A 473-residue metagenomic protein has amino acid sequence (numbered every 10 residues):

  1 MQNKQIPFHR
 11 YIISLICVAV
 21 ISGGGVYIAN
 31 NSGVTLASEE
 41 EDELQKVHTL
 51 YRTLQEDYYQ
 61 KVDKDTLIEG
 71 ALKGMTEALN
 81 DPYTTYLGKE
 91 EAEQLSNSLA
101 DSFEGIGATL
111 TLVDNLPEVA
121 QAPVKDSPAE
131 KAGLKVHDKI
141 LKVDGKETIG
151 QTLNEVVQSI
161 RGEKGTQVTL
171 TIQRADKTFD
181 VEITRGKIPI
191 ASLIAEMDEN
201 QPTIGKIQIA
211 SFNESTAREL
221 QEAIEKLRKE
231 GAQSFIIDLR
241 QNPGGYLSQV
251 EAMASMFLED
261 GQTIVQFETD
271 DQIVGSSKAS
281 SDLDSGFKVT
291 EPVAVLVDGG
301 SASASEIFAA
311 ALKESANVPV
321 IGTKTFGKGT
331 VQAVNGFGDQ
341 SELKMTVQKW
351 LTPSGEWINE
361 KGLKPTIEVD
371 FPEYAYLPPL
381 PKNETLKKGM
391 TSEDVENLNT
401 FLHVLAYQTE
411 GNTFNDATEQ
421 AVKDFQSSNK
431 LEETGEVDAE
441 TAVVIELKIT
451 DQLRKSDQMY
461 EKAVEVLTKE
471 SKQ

Functional and structural regions predicted by a protein language model:
I12-Y27: Hydrophobic membrane-insertion alpha-helices, especially the h-region of bacterial N-terminal signal peptides
Y58-E118, Q167-V168, A175-E182, S456-M459 (+1 more regions): Extended, small/polar residue-biased N-terminal targeting/export presequences and adjacent propeptide/linker tracts
D101-K142, K146-G150, K388-D416: PDZ/PDZ-like domain segments forming the peptide/carboxylate-binding groove, activating on the N-terminal beta-strands
N115, L141, E155-A195, V347 (+1 more regions): PDZ-domain C-terminal substructure recognizer with occasional recognition of PDZ-binding tails
K142-T169, Q249, G329, V334 (+2 more regions): PDZ domains, with a preference for the canonical peptide-binding region formed by the helix
A191-E196, G244-L296, S301, T330-Q332 (+1 more regions): Gly/Ser/Thr-rich loop/hinge elements
E199-T216: STAS-typified acidic loop motif
T385-I449: Short acidic, glycine/serine/threonine-rich helix-capping segments at coil-helix boundaries
